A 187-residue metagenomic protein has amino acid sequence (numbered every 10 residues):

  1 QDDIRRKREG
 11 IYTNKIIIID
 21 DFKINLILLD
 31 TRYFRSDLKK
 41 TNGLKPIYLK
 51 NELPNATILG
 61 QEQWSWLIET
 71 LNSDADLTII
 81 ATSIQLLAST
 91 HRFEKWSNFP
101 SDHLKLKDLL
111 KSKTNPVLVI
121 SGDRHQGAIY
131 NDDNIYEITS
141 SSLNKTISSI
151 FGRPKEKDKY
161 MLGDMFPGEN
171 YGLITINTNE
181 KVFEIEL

Functional and structural regions predicted by a protein language model:
Q1-L187: Metal-dependent phosphoester/phosphodiester hydrolase catalytic core
